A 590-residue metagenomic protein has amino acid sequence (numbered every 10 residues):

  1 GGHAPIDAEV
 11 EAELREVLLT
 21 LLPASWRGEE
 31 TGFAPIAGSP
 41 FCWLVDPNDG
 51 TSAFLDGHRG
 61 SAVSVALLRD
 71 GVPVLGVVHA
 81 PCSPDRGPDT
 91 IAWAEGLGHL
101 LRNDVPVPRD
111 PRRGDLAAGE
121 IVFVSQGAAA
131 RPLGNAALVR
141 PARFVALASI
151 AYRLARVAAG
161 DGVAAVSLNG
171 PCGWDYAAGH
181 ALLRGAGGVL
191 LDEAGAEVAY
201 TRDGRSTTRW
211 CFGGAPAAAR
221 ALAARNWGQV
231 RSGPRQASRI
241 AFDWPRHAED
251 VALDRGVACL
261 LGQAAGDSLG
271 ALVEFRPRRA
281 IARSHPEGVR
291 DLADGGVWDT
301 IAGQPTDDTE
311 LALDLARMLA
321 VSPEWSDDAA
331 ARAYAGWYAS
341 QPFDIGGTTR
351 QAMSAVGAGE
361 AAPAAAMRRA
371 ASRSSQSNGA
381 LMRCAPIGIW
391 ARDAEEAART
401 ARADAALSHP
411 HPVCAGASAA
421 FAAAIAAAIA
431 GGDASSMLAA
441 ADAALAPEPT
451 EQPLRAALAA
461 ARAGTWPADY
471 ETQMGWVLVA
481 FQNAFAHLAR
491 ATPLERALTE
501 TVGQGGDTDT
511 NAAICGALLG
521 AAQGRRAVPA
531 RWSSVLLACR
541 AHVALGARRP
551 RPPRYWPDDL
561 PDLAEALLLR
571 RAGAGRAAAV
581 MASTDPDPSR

Functional and structural regions predicted by a protein language model:
G1-N48: N-terminal subdomain of lithium-sensitive/metallo-dependent phosphomonoesterases centered on the IMPase/IPPase/PAP
L18, T51, A80, W93 (+3 more regions): Residue-level signal for inorganic ion chemistry
S25, L75, V163-A164: Short, Asp-centered acidic motifs that coordinate Mg2+ and/or phosphate in catalytic or ligand-binding sites
T51-E95, A364-A397, A406: Hydrophobic alpha-helical segments and helix pairs
S64-A155, T208-Q236: Acidic beta-strand-loop-alpha-helix segment within the catalytic core of divalent metal-dependent phosphate-processing
R69-D70, R156-D161, A181-V189, I389-A391 (+1 more regions): Alpha-helix C-terminal capping segments
A136-V139, R153-S238: Oxyanion/phosphate-interacting regions
A237-R590: Structured, active/binding-site neighborhoods that engage oxygen-rich ligands
